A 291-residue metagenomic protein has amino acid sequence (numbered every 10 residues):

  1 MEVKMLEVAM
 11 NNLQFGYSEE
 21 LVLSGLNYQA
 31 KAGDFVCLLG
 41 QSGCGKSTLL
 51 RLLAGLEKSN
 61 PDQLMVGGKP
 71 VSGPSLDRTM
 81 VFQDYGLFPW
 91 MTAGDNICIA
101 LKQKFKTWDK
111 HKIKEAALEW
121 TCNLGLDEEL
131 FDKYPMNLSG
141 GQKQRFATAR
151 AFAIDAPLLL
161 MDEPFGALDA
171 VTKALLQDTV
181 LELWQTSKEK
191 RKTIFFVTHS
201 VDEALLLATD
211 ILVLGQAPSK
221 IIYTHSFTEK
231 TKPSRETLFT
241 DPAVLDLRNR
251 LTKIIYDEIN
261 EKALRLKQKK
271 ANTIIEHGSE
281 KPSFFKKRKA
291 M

Functional and structural regions predicted by a protein language model:
L39-Q41: The feature captures the beta-strand-to-loop junction immediately N-terminal to the Walker
A54: Helix-to-loop junction immediately C-terminal to a conserved catalytic motif
V81, T148: Hydrophobic anchor residue at the start of the ABC signature
M91-A100: Short coil-to-helix segment of the ABC ATPase nucleotide-binding domain corresponding to the Q-loop/switch region
K110-E129, L181-E182: Conserved ABC ATPase "signature" region
Y134-L138, Q142: Conserved ABC ATPase signature
L159-D162: Catalytic Walker B motif of ABC-type/P-loop ATPase nucleotide-binding domains
